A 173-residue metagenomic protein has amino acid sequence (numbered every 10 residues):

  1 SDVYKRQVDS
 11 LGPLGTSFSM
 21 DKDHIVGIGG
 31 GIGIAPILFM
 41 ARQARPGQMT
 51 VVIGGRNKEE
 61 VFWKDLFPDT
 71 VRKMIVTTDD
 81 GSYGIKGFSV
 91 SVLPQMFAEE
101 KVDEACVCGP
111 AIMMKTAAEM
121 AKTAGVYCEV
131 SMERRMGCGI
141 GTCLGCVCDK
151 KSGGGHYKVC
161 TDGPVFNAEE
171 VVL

Functional and structural regions predicted by a protein language model:
S1-Y4: Short, small-residue-biased leader/transition segments that mark boundaries at the very start of proteins
R6-S10, C148: A generic structural signal for residues embedded in beta-strands
G12, G29-G30, I53-G55, T78 (+1 more regions): Short, structured patches in soluble enzyme cores that scaffold and shape functional sites
L14-D23: Short, Lys/Arg- and Gly-enriched loop/turn segments at beta-strand edges
H24-I28: Conserved beta-strand elements of the Class I
I34-M40, M114-T116: Short glycine/serine/threonine-rich phosphate/pyrophosphate-binding segments that cradle anionic phosphate groups
Q43-M49: Conserved S-adenosyl-L-methionine
N57-L173: Reductase modules of NAD(P)H-dependent flavoproteins
